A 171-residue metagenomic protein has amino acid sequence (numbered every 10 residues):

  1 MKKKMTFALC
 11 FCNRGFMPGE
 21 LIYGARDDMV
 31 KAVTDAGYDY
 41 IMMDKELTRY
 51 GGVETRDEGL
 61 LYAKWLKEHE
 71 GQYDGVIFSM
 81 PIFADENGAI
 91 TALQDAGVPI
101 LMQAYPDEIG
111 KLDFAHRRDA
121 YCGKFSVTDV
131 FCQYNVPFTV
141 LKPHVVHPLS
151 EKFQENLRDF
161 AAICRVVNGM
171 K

Functional and structural regions predicted by a protein language model:
M1-K171: An N-terminal assembly and electron-transfer interface module characteristic of large anaerobic redox and radical
